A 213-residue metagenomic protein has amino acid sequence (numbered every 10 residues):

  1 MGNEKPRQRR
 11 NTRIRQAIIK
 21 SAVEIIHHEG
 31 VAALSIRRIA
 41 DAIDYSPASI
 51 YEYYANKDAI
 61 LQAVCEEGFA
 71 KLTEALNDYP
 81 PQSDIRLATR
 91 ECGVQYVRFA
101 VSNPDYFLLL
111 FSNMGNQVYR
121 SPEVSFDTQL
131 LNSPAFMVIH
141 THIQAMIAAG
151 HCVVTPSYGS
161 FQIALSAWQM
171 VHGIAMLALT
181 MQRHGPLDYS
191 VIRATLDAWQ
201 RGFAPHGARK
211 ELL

Functional and structural regions predicted by a protein language model:
M1-E29, I36-R38, A42, A59-Q62: Basic, helix-initiating cap at the start of DNA-binding domains
I26, S35-I36, P47, K57 (+2 more regions): Amphipathic alpha-helical segments enriched in hydrophobic/aromatic and basic residues that form the DNA-contacting
I43-Y54: Short hydrophobic/aromatic patch on the recognition helix
E66-E91, S121-S125, Q129, A145-I147: Amphipathic alpha-helical linker/stalk segments
N77-Y106, A164-A167, L212-L213: Hydrophobic alpha-helical connector segments
S102-T141, T155-S157, M181, G185: Short secondary-structure transition hinges
S121-H151, G159-S166, S190-R201: Amphipathic alpha-helical packing segments from all-alpha helical-bundle domains
A145, L165-P186, Q200-E211: Amphipathic C-terminal alpha-helical segment
